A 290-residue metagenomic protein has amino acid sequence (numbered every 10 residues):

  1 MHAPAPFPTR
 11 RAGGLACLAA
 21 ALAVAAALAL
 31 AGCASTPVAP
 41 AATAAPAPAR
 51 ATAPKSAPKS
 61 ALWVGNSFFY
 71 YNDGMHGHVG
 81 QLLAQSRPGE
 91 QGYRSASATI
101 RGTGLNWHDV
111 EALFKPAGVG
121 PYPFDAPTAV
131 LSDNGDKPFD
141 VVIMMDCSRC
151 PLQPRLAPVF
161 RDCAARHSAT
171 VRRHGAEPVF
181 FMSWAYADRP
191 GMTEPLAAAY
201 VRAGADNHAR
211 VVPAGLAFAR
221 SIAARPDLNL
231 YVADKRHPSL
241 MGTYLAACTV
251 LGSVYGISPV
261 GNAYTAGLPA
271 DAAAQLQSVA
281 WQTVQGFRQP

Functional and structural regions predicted by a protein language model:
M1-R11: N-terminal secretory signal peptides that target proteins for export/translocation
A12-A26: Sec-dependent N-terminal signal peptides
P40, P46, H237, A247-P290: Conserved catalytic region of serine esterases and O-acyltransferases that act on ester linkages in lipids
A45-Q85: N-terminal module-boundary/linker segments of secreted carbohydrate-active enzymes
Y70-R155: Conserved SGNH/GDSL esterase-like catalytic core that processes O-acyl groups on lipids and polysaccharides
D125-L240, G252: Alpha-helical cap/lid subdomain in secreted, periplasmic, or secretory-pathway luminal O-acyl-processing enzymes
